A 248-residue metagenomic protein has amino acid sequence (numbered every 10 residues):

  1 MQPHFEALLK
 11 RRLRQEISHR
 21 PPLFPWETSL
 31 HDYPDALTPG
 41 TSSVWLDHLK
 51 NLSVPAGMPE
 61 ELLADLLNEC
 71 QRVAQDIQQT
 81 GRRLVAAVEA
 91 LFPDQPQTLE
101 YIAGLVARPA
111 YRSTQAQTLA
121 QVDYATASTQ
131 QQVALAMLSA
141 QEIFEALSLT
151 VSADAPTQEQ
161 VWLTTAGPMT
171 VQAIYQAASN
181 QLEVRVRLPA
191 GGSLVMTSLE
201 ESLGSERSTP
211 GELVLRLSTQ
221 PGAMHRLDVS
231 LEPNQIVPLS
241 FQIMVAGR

Functional and structural regions predicted by a protein language model:
M1-L163: Long, hydrophobic alpha/beta structural blocks
L138-R248: C-terminal, beta-strand-rich globular interaction domains
